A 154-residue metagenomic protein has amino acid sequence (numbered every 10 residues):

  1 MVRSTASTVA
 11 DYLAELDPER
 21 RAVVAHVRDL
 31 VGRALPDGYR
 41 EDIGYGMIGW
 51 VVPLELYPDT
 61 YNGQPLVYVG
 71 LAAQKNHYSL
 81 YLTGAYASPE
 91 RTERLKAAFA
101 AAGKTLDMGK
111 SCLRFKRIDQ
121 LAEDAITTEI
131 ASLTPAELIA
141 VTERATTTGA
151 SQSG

Functional and structural regions predicted by a protein language model:
M1-G154: Charge-dense, helix-prone N-terminal extensions
